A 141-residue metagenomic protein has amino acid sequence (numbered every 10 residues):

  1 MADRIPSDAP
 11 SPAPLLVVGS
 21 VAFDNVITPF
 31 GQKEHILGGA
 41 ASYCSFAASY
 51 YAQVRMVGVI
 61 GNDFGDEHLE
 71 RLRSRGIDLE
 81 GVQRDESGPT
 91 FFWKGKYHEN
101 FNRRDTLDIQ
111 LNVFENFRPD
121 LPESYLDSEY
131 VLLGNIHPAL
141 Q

Functional and structural regions predicted by a protein language model:
M1-A13: Basic/polar N-terminal segments that are highly enriched at the extreme N-terminus, encompassing both cleavable
A2-R4, S42-Y43, N116-D120, Q141: A generic local structural motif
P12-P14, F23-H35, Y50-L132: Conserved N-terminal subdomain of the carbohydrate kinase-like
G19-V21: Active-site metal-binding loops of divalent metal-dependent hydrolases
F23, I136-L140: Short acidic/polar capping segments at secondary-structure boundaries
G39-S49: Histidine-anchored nucleotide/phosphate-binding helix
G65-D66, A139-Q141: Short, well-ordered alpha-helical microsegments
